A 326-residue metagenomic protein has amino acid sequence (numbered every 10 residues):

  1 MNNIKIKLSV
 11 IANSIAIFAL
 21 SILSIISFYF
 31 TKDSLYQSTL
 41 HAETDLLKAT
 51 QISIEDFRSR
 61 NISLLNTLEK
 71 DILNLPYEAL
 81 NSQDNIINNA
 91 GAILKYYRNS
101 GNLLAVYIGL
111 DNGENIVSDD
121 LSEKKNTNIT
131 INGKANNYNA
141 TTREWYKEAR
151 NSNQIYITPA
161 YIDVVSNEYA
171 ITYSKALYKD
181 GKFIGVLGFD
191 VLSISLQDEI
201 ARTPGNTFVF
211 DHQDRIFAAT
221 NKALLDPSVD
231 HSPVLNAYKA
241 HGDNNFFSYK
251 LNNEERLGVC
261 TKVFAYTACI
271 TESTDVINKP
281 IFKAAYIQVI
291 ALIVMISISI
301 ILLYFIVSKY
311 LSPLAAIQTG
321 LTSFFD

Functional and structural regions predicted by a protein language model:
M1-H41, I290-S297: Extreme N-terminal signal-anchor transmembrane helix of membrane signaling/transducer proteins, especially in bacteria
S9-V10, S27-F57, E78-N85, I277 (+5 more regions): Juxtamembrane interface helices immediately C-terminal to a transmembrane segment
H41-A49, F57-Q154: Extracytoplasmic/periplasmic sensory segments of membrane signal-transduction proteins
D84-S100, K182, V186-L224: Solvent-exposed, extracytoplasmic
N99, S118-V191, L196-E199, S248: Extracytoplasmic/periplasmic ligand-binding sensor regions of membrane-associated signaling proteins
W145-S174, Y178, G205-F208, H212-Q213 (+2 more regions): Membrane-proximal, non-catalytic sensory/regulatory domains of signal-transducing membrane proteins
L196-A201, I270-L292: Membrane-interface helix-start motif
K309-D326: Membrane-proximal alpha-helical signal-transduction linkers
